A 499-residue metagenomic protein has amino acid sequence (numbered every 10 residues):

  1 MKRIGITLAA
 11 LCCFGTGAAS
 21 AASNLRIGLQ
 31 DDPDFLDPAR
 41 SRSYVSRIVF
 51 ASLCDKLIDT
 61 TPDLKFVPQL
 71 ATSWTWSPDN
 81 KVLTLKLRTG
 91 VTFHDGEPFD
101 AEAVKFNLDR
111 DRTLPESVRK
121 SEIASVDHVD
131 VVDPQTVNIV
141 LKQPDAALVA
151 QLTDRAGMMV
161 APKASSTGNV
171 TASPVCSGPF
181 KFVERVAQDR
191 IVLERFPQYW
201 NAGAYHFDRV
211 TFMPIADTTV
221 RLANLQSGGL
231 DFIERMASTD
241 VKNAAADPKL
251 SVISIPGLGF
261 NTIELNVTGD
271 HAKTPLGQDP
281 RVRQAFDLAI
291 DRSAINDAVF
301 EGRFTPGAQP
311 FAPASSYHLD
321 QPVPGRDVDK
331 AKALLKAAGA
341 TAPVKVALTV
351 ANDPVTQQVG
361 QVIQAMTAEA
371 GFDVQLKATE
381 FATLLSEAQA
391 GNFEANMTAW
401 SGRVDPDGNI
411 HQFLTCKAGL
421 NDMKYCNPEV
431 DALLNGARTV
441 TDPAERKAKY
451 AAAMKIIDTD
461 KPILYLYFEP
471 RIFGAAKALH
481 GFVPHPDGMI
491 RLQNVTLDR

Functional and structural regions predicted by a protein language model:
G28-P78, D109, V175-C176: N-terminal lobe/hinge region of extracytoplasmic solute-binding protein
K65, A147, T153-Y205, R209 (+2 more regions): Gly/Pro-rich hinge or "lid" segments in bacterial periplasmic/extracellular proteins
T75, K86, K120-K163: Surface-exposed binding/hinge segments that line and control ligand-binding clefts or catalytic entry sites
D100-N107, P134-V140, G178-P179, H206-R209 (+4 more regions): Alpha-helical secondary-structure segments
A187, F304-T305, S315-H318, P324 (+3 more regions): Ligand/substrate-recognition segments at binding pockets and active sites
R195, I253, G277-A365, L433 (+3 more regions): Append "and occasionally in soluble cytosolic enzymes with long acidic Gly/Pro-rich linkers
Q198-N243, Q364-A365, D373-Q375: Ligand-site clamp/hinge motif
R281-Q284, D373-L384, H411-K477, R499: Extracytoplasmic/peripheral linker and loop segments enriched in polar/acidic and small residues with frequent Thr/Pro
